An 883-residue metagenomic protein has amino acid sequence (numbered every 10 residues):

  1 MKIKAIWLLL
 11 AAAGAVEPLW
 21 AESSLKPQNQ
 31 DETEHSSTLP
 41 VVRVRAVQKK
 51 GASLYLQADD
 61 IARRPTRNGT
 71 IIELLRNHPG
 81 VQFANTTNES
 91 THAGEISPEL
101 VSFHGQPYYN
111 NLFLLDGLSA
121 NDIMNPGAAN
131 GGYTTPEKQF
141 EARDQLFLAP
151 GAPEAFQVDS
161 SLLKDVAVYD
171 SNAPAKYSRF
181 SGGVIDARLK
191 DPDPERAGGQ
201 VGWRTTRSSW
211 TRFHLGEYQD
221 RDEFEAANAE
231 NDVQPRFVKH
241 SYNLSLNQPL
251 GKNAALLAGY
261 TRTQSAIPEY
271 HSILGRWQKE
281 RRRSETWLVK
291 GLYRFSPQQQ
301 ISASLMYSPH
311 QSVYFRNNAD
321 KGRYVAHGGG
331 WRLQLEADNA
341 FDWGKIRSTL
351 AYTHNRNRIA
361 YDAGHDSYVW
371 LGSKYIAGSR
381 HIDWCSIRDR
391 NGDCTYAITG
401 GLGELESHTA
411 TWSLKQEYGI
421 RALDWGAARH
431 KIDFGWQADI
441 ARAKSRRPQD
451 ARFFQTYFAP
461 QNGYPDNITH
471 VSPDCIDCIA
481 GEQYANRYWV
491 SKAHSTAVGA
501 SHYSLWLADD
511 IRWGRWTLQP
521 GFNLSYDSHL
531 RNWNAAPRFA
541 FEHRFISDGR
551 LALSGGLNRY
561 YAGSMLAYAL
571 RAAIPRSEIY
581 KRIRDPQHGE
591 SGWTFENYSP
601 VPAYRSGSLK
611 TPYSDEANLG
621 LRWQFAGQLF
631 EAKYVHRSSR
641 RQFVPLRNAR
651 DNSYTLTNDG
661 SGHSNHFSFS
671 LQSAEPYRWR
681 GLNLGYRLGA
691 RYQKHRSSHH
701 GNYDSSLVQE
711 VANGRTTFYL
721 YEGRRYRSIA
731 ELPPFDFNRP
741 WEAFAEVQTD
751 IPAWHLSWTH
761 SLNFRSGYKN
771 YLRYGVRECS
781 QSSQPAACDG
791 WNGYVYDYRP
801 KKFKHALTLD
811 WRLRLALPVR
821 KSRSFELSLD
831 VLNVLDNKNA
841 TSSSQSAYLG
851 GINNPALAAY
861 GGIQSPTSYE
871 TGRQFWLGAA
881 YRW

Functional and structural regions predicted by a protein language model:
S24-D31, K49-P174, V184, K190 (+2 more regions): Periplasmic N-terminal accessory/gating domains of Gram-negative outer-membrane beta-barrel systems
I123, H755, N763-D789, K804 (+2 more regions): C-terminal beta-signal and adjacent terminal beta-strands/loops of Gram-negative outer-membrane beta-barrel proteins
V158-S161, A175-Y177, P192-G198, P249-A254 (+10 more regions): Short loop/turn motifs that connect adjacent beta-strands in outer-membrane beta-barrel proteins
L163, A197-G198, N231-Q311, H327-K345 (+1 more regions): Transmembrane beta-barrel wall of Gram-negative outer-membrane proteins
G199-R207, A258-R262, A303-P309, S348-H354 (+10 more regions): Transmembrane beta-barrel strands of outer-membrane/channel proteins
L292-S308, G328-S528, H666-R691: Face-selective signature of the C-terminal outer-membrane beta-barrel domain
T409-T411, A427-D433, Q437-A441, H494-W593 (+4 more regions): Structural signature of Gram-negative outer-membrane beta-barrels, strongest in the C-terminal barrel of TonB-dependent
R515, E631-Y774, G878-R882: Gram-negative outer-membrane beta-barrel transporters
